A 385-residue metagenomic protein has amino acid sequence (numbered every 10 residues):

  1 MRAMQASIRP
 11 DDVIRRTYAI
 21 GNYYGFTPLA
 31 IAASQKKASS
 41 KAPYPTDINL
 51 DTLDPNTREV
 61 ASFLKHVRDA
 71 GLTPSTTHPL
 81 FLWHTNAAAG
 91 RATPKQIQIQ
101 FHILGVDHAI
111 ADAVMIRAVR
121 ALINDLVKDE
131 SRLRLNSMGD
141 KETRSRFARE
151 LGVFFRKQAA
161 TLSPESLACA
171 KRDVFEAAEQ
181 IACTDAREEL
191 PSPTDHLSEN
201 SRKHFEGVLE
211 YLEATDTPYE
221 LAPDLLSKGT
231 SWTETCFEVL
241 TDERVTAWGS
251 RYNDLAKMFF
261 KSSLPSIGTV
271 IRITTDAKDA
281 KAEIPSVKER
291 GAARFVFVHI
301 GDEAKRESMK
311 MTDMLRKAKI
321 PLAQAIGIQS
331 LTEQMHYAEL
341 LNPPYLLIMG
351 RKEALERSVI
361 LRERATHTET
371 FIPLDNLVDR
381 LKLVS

Functional and structural regions predicted by a protein language model:
M1-S385: TRNA-recognition modules of translation machinery and tRNA-sensing kinases, especially anticodon-binding
